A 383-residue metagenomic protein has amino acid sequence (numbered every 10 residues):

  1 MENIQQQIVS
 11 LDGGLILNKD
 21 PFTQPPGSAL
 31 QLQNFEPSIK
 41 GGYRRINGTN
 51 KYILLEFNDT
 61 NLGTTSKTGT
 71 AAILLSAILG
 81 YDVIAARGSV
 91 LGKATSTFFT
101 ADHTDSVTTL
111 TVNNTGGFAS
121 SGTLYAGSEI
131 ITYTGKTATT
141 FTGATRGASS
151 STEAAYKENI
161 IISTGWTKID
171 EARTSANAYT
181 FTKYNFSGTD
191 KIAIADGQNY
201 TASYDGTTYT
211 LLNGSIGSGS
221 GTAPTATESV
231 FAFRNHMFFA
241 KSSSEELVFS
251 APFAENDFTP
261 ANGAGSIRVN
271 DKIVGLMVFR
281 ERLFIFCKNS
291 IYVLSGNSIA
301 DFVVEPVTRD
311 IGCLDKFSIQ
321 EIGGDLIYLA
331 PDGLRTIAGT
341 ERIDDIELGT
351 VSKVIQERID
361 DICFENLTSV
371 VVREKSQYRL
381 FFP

Functional and structural regions predicted by a protein language model:
M1-A94, W166-D170, G219-Y292, Q377 (+1 more regions): N-terminal beta-propeller domains
A77-I78, I84-A85, T104, G117-F118 (+14 more regions): Residue-level signal for WD-repeat beta-propeller blades
G80-Y81, G88-S89, T189, G197-Q198 (+8 more regions): Surface-exposed loop/turn positions within WD40 beta-propeller blades
A86, V90-K93, W166-T167, T201-G214 (+3 more regions): Surface-exposed loop/turn elements that mediate protein-protein interactions on large endomembrane-trafficking
A94-T108, N113-Y179: Small/polar beta-strand repeat architecture
A172-A178, I216-S220, T225, R309-L314 (+1 more regions): Short coil/turn segments at the loop-to-beta-strand junctions that recur within blades of beta-propeller repeat folds
T180-I216: Hydrophobic or amphipathic alpha-helical targeting/insertion segments
N235-H236, N270-P383: Beta-sheet-dominated scaffold domains
